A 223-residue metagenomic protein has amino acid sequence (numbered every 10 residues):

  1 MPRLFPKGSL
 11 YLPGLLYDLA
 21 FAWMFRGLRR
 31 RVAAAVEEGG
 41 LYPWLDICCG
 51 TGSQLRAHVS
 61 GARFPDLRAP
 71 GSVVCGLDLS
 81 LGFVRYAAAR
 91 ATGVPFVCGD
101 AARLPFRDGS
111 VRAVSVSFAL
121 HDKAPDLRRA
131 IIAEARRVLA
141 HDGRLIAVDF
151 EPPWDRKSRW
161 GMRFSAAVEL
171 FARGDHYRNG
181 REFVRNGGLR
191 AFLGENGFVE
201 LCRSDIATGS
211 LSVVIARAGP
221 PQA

Functional and structural regions predicted by a protein language model:
M1-G40, S53, A57: Conserved class I S-adenosyl-L-methionine
L45, G50-R103: Class I SAM-dependent methyltransferase SAM/SAH-binding core
S115: A conserved beta-strand element that flanks and buttresses the S-adenosyl-L-methionine
F118-A119: Short catalytic micro-motifs in class I SAM-dependent methyltransferases
R129-H141: A short glycine-rich, Lys/Arg-flanked "PGG" loop and its adjoining helix->strand segment in the class I
V148-N196, C202-D205, S210: C-terminal alpha-helical "lid/dimerization" subdomain adjacent to the S-adenosyl-L-methionine
V214-A223: C-terminal lobe and adjacent flexible extensions of AdoMet/dcAdoMet transferase-like proteins
